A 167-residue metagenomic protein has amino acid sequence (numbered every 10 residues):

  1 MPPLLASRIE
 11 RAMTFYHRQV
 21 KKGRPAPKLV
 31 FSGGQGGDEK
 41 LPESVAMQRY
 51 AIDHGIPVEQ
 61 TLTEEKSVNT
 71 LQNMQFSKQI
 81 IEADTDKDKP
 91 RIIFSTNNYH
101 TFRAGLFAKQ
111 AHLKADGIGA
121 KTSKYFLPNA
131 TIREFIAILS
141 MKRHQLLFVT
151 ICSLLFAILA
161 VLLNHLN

Functional and structural regions predicted by a protein language model:
M1-I132: A structural signal for short, hydrophobic/glycine-enriched beta-strand patches
A137: C-terminal functional segments of enzyme domains
S140-N167: C-terminal single-pass membrane-anchor helix
